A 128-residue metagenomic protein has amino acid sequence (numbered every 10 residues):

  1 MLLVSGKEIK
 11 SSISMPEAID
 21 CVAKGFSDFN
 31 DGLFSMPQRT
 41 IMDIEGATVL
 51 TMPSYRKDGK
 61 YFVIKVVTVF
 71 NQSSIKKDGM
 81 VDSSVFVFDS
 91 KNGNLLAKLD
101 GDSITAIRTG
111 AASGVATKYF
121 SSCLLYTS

Functional and structural regions predicted by a protein language model:
M1-A106, G114: N-terminal ligand-binding/catalytic initiation module
T109: Conserved donor sugar-nucleotide recognition element shared by glycan-biosynthetic enzymes
K118: Oxidoreductase and adenylate-handling cofactor-binding alpha/beta cores
Y126-T127: Conserved small/polar residues in nucleotide/adenosyl-binding loops
